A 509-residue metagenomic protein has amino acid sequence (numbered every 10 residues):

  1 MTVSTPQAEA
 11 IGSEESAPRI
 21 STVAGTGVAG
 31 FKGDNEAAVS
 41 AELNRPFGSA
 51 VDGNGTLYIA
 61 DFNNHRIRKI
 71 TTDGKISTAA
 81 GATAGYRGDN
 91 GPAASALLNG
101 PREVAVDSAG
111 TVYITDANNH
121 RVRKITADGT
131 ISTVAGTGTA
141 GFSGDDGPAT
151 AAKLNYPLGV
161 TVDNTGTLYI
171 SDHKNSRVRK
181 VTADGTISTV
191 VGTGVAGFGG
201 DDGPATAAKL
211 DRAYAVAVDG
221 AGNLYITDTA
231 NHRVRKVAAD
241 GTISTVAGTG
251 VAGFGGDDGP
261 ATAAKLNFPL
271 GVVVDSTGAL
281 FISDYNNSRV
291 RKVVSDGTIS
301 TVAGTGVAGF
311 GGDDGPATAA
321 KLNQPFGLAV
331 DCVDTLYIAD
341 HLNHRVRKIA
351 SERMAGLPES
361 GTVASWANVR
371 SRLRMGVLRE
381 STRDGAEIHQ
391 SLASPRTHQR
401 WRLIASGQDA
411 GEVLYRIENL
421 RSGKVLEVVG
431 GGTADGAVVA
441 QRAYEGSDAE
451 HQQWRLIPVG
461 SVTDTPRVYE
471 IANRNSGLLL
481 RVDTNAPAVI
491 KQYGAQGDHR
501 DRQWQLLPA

Functional and structural regions predicted by a protein language model:
E15-R45, K75-G100, T130-Y156, T186-R212 (+2 more regions): Gly/Pro-rich loop segments of beta-rich domains
V51-N54, V106-A109, V162-T165, V218-A221 (+2 more regions): Residue-level detector of Asp-centered blade-edge/turn motifs that repeat once per structural unit in beta-propeller
T56-Y58, T111-Y113, T167-Y169, N223-Y225 (+2 more regions): Conserved beta-propeller blade signature
F62, A117, H173, T229 (+4 more regions): Short loop/turn segments immediately following the C-termini of beta-strands
H65-K69, H120-K124, S176-K180, H232-R235 (+2 more regions): A short loop-to-beta-strand structural motif that recurs across blades of beta-propeller domains
Q324-A355, Q505-L507: Blade-level signature of beta-propeller repeat domains, shared across WD40, Kelch, NHL, RCC1 and BNR/Asp-box propellers
A355-T382, R400-A434, Q452-A486, Q503-A509: Extracellular glycan-recognition/adhesion modules and their associated mucin-like linkers
